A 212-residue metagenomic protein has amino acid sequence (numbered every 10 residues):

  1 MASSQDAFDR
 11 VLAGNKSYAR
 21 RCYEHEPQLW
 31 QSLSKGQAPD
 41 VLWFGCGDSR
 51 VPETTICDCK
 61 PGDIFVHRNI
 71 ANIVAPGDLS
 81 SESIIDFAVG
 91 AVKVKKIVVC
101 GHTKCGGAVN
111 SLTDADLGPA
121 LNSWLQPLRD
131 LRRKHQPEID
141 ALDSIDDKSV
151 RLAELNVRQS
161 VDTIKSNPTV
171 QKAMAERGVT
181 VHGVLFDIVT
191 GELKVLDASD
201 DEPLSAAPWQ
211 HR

Functional and structural regions predicted by a protein language model:
A2-P39, A71-K95, G106-R212: Divalent-metal-activated hydrolytic enzyme cores
R21-D63: N-terminal short beta-loop-beta anion/metal-coordinating cradle
F44-C46, R68, V98-H102, H182-D187: Short beta-strand segments
G45, R50, H67-R68, I164 (+1 more regions): A generic, residue-level signal for flexible/boundary positions that often mark functional hotspots
D48-R50, H102-G107: Gly/Ser/Thr-rich loops at beta-strand to alpha-helix junctions that form or flank small-molecule/cofactor-binding
P61-N72: Glycine/charged-rich beta-loop-alpha catalytic/anionic-binding loops adjacent to active sites
